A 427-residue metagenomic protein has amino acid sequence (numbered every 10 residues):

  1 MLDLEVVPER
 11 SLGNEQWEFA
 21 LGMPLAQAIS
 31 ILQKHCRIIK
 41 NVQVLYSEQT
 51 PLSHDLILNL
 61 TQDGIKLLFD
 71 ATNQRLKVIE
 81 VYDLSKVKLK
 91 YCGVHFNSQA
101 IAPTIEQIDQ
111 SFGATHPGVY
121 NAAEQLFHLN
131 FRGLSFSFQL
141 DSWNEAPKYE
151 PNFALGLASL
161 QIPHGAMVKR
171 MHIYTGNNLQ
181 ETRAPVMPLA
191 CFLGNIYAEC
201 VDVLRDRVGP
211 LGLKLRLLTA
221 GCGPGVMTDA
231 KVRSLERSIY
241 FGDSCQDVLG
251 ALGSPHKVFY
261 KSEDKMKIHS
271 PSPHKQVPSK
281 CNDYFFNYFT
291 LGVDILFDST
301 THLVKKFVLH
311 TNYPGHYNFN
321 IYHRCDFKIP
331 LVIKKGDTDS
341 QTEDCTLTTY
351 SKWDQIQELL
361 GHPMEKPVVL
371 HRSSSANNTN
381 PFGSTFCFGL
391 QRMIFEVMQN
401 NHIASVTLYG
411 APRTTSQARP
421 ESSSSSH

Functional and structural regions predicted by a protein language model:
M1-H427: Short helix/turn-capping signatures at newly exposed starts of structured segments
